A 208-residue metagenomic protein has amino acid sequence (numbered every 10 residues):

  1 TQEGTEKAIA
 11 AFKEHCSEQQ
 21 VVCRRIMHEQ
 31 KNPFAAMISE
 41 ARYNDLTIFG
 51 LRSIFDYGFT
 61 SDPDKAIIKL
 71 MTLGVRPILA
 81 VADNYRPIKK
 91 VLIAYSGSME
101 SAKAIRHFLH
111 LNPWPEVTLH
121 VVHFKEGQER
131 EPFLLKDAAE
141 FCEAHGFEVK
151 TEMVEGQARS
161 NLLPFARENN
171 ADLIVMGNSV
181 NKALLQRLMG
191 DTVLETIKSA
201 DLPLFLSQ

Functional and structural regions predicted by a protein language model:
T1-E3, L119-E143: Acidic, proline/glycine-rich short linear motifs
E3-T47, A144-I174, S179-L188, L194 (+1 more regions): Structural beta-alpha unit
E14-H15, A80, H107-L111, F141 (+1 more regions): A generic secondary-structure signal
M37-E40, D45-P115, H120-V122, S199-Q208: Intrinsically disordered or low-complexity boundary/linker segments at protein termini and domain junctions
F55-Y57, E126-E131, K182-A183: Short, small-residue-enriched loops and turns at beta-alpha junctions that line or gate enzyme active sites
D62-A66, L134, L188-V193: Charged helix-capping and loop-helix junction motifs
M99-R106, E129-L134, Q157: A general structural motif
